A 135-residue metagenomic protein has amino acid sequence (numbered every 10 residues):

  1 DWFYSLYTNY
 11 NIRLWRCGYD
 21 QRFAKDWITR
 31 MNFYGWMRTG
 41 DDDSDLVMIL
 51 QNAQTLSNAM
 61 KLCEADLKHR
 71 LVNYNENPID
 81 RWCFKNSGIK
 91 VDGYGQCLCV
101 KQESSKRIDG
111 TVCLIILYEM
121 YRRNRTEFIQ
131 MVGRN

Functional and structural regions predicted by a protein language model:
D1-Q51, S57, K61, Y74-N135: RNase H-like, metal-dependent nuclease domains and their acidic two-metal-ion catalytic environment used
A59-H69: Short, surface-exposed amphipathic charged segments that create phosphate/polyanion-binding patches used for binding
